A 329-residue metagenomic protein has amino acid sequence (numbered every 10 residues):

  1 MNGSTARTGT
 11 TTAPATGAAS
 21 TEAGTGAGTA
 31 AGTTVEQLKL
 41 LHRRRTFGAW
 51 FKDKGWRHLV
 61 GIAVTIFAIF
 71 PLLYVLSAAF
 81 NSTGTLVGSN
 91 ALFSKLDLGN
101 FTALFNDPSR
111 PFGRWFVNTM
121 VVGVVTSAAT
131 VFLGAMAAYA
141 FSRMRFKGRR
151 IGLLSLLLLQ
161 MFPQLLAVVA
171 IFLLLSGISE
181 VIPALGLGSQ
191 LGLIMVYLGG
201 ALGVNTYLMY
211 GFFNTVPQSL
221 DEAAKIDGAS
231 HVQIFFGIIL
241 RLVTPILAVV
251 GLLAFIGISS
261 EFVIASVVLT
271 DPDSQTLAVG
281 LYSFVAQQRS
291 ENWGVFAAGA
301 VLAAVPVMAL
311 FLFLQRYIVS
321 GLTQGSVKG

Functional and structural regions predicted by a protein language model:
N2-T8, A15, T21-G329: A hydrophobic, multi-pass inner-membrane permease signature
